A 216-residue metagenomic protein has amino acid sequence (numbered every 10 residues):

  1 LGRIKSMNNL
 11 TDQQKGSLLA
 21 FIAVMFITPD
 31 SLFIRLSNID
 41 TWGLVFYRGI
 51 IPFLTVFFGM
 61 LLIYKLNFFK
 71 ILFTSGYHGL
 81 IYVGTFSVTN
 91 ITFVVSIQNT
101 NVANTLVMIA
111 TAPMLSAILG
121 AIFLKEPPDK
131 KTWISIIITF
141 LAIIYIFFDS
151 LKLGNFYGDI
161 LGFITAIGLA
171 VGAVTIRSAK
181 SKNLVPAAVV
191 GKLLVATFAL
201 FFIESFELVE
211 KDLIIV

Functional and structural regions predicted by a protein language model:
G2-F46, G84, T92, L151-S178 (+2 more regions): Glycine-/small-residue-enriched transmembrane alpha-helix faces in small-molecule transporters and effluxers
G16-A20, F73-I81, P128-F140, G158-G162 (+1 more regions): Cytoplasmic-side transmembrane-helix entry/capping segments in multi-pass membrane proteins
G43, I50-L54, V94-K125: Specific alpha-helical transmembrane segments that line the substrate/conduction pathway and gating interfaces
V56, M60, P128-F148, T165-L169 (+1 more regions): Hydrophobic transmembrane alpha-helices of multi-pass small-molecule transport proteins
F57, I63-A103, I109, Y145 (+1 more regions): Specific transmembrane alpha-helical segments of multi-pass solute transporters/efflux pumps, especially DMT/EamA
M60, A112-I134, I144, S150 (+1 more regions): C-terminal transmembrane-helix exit sites in multi-pass transporters
F73, L106-I109, K125-Y145, K152-L161 (+1 more regions): Loop-to-transmembrane alpha-helix entry segments
V95-T100, F148-F156, S178, S205-K211: Membrane-interface helix caps and helix-loop-helix hairpins in membrane proteins
